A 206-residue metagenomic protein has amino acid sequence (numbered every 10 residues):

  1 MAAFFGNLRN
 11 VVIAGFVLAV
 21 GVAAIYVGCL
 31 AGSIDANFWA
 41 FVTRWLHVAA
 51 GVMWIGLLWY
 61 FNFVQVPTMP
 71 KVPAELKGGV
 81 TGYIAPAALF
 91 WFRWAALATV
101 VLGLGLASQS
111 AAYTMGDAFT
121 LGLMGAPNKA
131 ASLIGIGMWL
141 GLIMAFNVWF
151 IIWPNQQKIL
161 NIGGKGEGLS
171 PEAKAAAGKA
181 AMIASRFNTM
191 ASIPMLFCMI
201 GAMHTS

Functional and structural regions predicted by a protein language model:
M1-S206: Polytopic transmembrane helical bundles with strong interfacial aromatic enrichment
